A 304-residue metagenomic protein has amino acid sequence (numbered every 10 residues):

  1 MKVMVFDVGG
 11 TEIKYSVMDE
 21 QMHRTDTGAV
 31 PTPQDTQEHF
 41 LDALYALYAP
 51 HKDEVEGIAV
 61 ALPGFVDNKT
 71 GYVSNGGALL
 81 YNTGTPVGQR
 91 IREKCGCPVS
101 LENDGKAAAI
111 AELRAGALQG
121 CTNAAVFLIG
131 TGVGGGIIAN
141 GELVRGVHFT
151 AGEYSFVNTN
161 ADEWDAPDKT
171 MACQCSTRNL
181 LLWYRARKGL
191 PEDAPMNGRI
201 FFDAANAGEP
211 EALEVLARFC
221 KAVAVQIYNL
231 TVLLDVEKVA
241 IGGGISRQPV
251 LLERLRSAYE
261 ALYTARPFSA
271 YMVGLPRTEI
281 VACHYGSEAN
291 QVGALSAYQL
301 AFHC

Functional and structural regions predicted by a protein language model:
M1-G57, N68-T70, E93-C97, R114-G120 (+1 more regions): ATP-binding/phosphotransfer module of carbohydrate and carboxylate kinases, centering on a glycine-rich
E20, G57-A59, F65-K169, N290-C304: Phosphate-binding/catalytic loop of phosphoryl-transfer enzymes
